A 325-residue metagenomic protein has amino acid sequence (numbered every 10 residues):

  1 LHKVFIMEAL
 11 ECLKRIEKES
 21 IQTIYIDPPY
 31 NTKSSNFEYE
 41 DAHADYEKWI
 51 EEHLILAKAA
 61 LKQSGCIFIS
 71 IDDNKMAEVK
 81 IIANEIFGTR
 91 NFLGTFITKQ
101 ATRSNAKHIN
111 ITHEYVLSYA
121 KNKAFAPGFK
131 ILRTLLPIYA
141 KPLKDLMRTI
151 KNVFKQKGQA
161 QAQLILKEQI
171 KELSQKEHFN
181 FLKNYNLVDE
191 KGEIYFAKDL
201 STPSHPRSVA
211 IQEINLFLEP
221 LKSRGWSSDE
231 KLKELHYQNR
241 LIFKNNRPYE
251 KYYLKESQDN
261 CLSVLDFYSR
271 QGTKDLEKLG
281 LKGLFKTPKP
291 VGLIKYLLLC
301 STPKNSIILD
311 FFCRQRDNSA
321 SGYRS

Functional and structural regions predicted by a protein language model:
L1-I307: Class I S-adenosyl-L-methionine
T32, D317-N318: Ser/Thr-centric signal marking residues that sit in or immediately flank functional binding/regulatory motifs
F312-R316: Class I SAM-dependent methyltransferase "Motif I" SAM/SAH-binding loop
S319-S325: Conserved SAM-binding loop of SAM-dependent methyltransferases across substrates and taxa, primarily the Class I
